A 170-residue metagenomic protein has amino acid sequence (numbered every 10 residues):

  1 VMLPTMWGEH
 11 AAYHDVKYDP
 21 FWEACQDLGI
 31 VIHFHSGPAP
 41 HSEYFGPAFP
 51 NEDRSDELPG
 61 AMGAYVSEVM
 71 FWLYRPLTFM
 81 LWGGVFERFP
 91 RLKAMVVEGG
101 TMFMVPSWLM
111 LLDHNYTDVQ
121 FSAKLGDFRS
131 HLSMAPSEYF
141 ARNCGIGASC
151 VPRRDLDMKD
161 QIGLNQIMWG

Functional and structural regions predicted by a protein language model:
V1-M168: Catalytic pocket-lining loop regions of alpha/beta-barrel enzymes, especially the amidohydrolase/enolase/GH5 lineages
